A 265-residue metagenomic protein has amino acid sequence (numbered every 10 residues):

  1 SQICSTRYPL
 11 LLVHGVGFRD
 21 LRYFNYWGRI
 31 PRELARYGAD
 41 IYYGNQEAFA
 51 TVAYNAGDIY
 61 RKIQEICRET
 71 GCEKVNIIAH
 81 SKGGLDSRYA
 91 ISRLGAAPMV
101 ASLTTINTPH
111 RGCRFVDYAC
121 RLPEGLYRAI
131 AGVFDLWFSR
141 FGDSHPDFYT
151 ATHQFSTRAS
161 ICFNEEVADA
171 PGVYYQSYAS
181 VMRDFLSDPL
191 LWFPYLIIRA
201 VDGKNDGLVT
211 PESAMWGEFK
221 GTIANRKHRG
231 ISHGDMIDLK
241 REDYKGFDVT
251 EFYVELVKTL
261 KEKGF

Functional and structural regions predicted by a protein language model:
S1, S5-Y8, A101-S102, L126 (+2 more regions): Cys-dependent protein tyrosine phosphatase-like superfamily
Q2-V75: Active-site catalytic motif of lipid deacylating hydrolases and related acyltransferases
C4-S5, G95-P98, V167-A170: Short, conserved loop/helix-junction motifs that constitute active-site signature segments in enzyme catalytic cores
L11, Y42, T104, Q176-Y178 (+1 more regions): Hydrophobic/aromatic beta-strand patches that form the interior of the parallel beta-sheet core in alpha/beta enzyme
V13-V16, Q46, I106, S180 (+1 more regions): Short loop/turn segments at strand-loop or loop-helix junctions that form parts of catalytic or ligand-binding pockets
H14, I41, G57-S160, D206: Serine-dependent carboxylesterase/thioesterase catalytic core of lipase-like alpha/beta-hydrolase/SGNH enzymes
F24-N25, C113-A119, L186-L191: Short aromatic-enriched loop/helix-cap "lid" or pocket-rim segments at secondary-structure transitions that line
E165-F265: C-terminal catalytic-base region of ester-bond hydrolases, centering on the histidine of the charge-relay
